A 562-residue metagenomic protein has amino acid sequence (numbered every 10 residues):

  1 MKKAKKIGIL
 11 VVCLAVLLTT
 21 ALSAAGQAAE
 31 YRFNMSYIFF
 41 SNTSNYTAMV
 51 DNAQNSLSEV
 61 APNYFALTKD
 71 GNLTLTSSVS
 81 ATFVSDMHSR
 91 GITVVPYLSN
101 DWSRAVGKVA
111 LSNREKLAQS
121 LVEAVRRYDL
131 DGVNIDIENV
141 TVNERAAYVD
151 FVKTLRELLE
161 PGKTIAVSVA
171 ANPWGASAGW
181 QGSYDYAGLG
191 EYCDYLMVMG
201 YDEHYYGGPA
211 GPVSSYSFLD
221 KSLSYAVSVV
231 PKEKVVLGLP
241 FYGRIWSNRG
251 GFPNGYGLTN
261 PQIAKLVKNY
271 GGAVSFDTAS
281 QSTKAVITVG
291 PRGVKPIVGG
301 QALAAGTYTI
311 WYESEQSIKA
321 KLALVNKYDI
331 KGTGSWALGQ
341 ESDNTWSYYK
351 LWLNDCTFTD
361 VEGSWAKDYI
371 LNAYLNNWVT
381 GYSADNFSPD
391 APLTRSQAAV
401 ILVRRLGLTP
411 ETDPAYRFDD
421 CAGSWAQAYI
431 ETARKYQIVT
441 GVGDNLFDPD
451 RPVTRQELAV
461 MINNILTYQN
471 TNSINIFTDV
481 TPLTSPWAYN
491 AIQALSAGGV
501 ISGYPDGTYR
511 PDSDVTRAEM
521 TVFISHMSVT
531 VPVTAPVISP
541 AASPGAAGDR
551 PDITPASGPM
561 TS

Functional and structural regions predicted by a protein language model:
L18-E30: Sec-dependent signal peptide cleavage junction
G26, A105-K108, L353-K367, L375 (+5 more regions): Feature responds to low-complexity, polar/acidic, surface-exposed segments characteristic of secreted/exported proteins
A28-L121, V125, P212: Glycan-recognition patch characteristic of GH18 chitinases/ENGases and related GlcNAc/peptidoglycan-binding proteins
Y37-N42, P62-A66, Y97-D101, D136-V140 (+5 more regions): Active-site-proximal beta-strand/loop segments in catalytic clefts of secreted hydrolases
V60, I135, L155, L196 (+3 more regions): Conserved, mostly hydrophobic/aromatic
L73-S78, Q119, T141-G271: Substrate-binding surface in catalytic domains of secreted glycosidases
L239-K321, K350-N354: Glycan-binding loop/region signatures in secreted carbohydrate-active enzymes
S317-D355: Acidic/aromatic/glycine-rich contiguous surface patches that form carbohydrate-binding/processing clefts and analogous
